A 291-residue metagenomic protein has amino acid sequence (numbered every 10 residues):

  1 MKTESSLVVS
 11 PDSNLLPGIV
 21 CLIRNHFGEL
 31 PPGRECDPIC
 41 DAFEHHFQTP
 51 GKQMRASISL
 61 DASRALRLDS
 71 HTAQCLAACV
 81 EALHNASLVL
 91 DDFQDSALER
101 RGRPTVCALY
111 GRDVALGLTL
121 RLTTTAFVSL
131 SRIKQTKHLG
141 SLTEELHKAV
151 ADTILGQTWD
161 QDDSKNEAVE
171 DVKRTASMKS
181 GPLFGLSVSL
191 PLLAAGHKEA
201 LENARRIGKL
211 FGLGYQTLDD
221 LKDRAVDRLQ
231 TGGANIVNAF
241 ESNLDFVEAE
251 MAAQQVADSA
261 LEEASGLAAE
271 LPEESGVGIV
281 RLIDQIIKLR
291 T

Functional and structural regions predicted by a protein language model:
M1-L30: N-terminal amphipathic/basic leader segments beginning at the initiator methionine
L22-E29, T125, E263-L267: Solvent-exposed, charged/polar functional surfaces in cytosolic regulatory/catalytic domains
P32-S259, E263, V280-I287: Mg2+-dependent prenyl diphosphate-binding active-site environment of isoprenoid biosynthetic enzymes
L267-E270, I287-R290: C-terminal accessory extensions/subdomains outside the catalytic/core fold
